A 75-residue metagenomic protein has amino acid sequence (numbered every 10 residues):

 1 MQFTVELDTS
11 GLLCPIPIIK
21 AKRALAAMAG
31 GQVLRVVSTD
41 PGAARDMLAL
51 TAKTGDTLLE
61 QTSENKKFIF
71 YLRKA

Functional and structural regions predicted by a protein language model:
M1-Q2, A75: Absolute protein N-terminus
F3-S10: Short amphipathic
L12-T57: Amphipathic, hydrophobic secondary-structure cores in small proteins
L48-A75: C-terminal structural segments of small proteins and small subunits
